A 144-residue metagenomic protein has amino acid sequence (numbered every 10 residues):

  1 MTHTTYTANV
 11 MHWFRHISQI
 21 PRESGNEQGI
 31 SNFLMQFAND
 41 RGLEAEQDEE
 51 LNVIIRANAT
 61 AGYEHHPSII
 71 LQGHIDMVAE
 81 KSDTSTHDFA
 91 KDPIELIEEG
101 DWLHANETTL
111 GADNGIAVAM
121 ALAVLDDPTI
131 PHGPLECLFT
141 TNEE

Functional and structural regions predicted by a protein language model:
M1-T2, Q36: Long, non-catalytic terminal segments
T2-G25: N-terminal capping segment at the start of a domain
N9, S24, Q28, L122 (+1 more regions): Non-cleavable N-terminal signal-anchor transmembrane helices
M11, R15, M35, V118-L125: Predominant activation on well-ordered alpha-helical scaffold segments within soluble catalytic domains
F14-I17, A45, M77, L96: Generic hydrophobic, helix-prone segments enriched in Leu/Val/Ile
I17-I20, R41, D127-P131: Change "in soluble alpha/beta enzymes" to "in soluble alpha/beta proteins
E23-P67: A non-catalytic alpha/beta surface segment that caps or lines the substrate-entry region of metallo-dependent hydrolase
Y63-P134, F139-T140, E144: Active-site metal-coordination/substrate-binding segment of hydrolases, especially metallo-dependent peptidases
